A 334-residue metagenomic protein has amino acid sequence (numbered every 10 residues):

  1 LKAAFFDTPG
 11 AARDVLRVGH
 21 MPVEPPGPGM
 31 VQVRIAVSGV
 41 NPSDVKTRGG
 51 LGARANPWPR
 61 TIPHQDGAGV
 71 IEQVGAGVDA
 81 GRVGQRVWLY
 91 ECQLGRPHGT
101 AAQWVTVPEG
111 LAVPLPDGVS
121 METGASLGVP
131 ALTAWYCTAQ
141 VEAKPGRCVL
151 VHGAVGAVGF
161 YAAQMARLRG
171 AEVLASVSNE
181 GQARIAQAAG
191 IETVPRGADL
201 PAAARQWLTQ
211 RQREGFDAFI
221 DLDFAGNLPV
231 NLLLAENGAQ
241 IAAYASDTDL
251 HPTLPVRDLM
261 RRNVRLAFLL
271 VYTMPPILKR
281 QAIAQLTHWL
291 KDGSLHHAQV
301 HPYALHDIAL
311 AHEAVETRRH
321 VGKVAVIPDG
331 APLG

Functional and structural regions predicted by a protein language model:
L1, S294-Q299, A309-G334: C-terminal capping/lid region of NAD(P)-dependent oxidoreductase domains
P22-V40, L51-Q93: Glycine-rich beta-strand-centered segment in the early N-terminal region that forms part of a ligand/cofactor-binding
A80, L89-G153: NAD(P)H dinucleotide-binding glycine-rich loop of Rossmann-like/cofactor-binding domains, especially the beta1-alpha1
W88, D217-I220: N-terminal Rossmann-like NAD(P) cofactor-binding module of classical short-chain dehydrogenase/reductase
T100-A101, V177-I185, H251-V256: Short, glycine/polar-rich helix-capping loops at beta-to-alpha or helix-loop-helix junctions that flank or form
A125-A198: Mid-domain Rossmann-like dinucleotide-binding core that forms the NAD(H)/NADP(H) cofactor-binding site
L200-E214: Short amphipathic alpha-helix with an adjacent loop that forms part of the alpha/beta core around
G226-S294, P328-G334: Glycine-rich phosphate-binding loop and adjacent beta-alpha segment of Rossmann(oid) nucleotide-cofactor-binding
